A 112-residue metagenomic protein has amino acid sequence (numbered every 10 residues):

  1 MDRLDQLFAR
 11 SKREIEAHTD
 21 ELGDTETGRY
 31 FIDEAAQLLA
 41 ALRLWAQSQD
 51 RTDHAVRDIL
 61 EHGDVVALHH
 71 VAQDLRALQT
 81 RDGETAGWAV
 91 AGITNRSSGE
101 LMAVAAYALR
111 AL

Functional and structural regions predicted by a protein language model:
M1-L112: P-loop NTPase motor domains
